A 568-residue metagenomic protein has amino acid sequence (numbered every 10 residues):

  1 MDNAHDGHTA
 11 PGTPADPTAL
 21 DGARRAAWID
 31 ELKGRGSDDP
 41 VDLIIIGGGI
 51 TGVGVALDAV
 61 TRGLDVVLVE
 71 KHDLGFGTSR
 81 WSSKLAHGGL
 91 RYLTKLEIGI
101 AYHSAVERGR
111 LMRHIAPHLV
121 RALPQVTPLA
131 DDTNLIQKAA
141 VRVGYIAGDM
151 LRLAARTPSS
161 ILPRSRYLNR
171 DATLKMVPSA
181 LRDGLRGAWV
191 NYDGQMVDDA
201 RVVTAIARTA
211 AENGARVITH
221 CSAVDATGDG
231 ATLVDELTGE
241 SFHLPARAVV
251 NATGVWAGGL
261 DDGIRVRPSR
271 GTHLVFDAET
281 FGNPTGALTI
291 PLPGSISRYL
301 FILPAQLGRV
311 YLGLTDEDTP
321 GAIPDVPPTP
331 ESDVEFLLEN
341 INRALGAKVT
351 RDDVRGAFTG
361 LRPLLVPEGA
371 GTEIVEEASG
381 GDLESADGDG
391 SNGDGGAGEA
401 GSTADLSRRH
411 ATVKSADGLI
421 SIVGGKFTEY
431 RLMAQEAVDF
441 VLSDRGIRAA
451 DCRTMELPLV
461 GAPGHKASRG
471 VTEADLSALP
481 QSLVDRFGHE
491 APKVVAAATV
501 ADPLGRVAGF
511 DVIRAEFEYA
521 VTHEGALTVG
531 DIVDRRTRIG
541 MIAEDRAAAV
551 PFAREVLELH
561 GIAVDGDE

Functional and structural regions predicted by a protein language model:
M1-L43, D58-R62: Extreme N-terminal leader/targeting segments of oxidoreductases
E31, R35, P40, H72 (+12 more regions): C-terminal accessory subdomains/tails of enzymes that are appended
D39-V41, T238-A248: Core beta-strand elements of the Rossmann-like FAD/NAD(P) dinucleotide-binding domain in flavoenzyme oxidoreductases
G47-G49, K71: Glycine-rich Rossmann-fold phosphate-binding loop(s) that bind the pyrophosphate of adenine dinucleotide cofactors
V60-R80: Glycine-rich FAD pyrophosphate-binding loop
K84-M176, Y299: Dinucleotide-binding Rossmann-like beta1-alpha1 core, especially the glycine-rich loop that anchors the ADP
T219-A231: A conserved short coil-to-beta-strand element within the FAD-binding core of flavoproteins
N251-G263: Flavin (primarily FAD) binding-site architecture
